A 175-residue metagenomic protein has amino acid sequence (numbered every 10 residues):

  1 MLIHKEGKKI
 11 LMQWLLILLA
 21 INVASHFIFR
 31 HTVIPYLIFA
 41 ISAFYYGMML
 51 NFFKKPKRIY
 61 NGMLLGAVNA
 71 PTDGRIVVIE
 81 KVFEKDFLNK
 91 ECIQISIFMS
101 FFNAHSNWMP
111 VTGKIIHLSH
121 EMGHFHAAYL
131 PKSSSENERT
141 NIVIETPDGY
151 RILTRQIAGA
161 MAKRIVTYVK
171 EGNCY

Functional and structural regions predicted by a protein language model:
M1-Y175: Contiguous, well-folded functional domains in the mature portion of proteins
